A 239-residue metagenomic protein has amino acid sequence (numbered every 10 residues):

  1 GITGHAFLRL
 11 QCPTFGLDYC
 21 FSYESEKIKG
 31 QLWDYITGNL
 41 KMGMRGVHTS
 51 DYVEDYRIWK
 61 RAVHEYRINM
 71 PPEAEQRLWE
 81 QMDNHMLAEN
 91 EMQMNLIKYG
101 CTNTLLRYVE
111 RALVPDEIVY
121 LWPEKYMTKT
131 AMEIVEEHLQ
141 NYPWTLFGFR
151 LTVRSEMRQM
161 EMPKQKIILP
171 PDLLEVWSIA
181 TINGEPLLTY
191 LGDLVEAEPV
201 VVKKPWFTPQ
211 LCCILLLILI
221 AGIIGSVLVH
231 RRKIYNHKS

Functional and structural regions predicted by a protein language model:
G1-A62: Glycine-rich catalytic cores of cysteine/serine-nucleophile enzymes that process amide/ester linkages in cell-envelope
T3, R67-E75, E91-T102: Solvent-exposed, acidic/flexible segments
R57-H64, D83-E89: Acidic/histidine-rich, surface-exposed loop or edge segments in extracytoplasmic proteins
V63-M70, K204: Short, exposed beta-strand "edge-strand" segments with a Pro/Gly-rich flavor and a Y/T-containing core
A74-M82: Active-site-adjacent bridging/hinge elements
N84-S239: Activation targets extended, charge/polar-rich intrinsically disordered C-terminal tails
